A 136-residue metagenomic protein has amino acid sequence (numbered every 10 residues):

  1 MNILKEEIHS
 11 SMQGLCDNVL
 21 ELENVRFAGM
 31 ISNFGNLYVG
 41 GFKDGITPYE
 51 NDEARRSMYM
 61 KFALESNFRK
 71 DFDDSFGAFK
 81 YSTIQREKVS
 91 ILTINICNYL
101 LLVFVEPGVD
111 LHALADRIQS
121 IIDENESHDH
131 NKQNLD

Functional and structural regions predicted by a protein language model:
M1-D136: Non-catalytic interaction/Regulatory regions outside core domains
